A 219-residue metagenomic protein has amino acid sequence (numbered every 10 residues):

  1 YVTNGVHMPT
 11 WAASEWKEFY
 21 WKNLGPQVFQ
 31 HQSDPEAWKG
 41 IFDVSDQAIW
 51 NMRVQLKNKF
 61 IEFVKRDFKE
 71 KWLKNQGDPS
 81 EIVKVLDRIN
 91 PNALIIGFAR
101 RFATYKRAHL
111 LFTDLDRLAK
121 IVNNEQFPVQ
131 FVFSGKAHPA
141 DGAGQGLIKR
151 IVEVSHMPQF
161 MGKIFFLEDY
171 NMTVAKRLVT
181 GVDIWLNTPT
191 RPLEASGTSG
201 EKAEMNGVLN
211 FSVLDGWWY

Functional and structural regions predicted by a protein language model:
Y1-Y219: Catalytic cores of carbohydrate-active enzymes across secretory and cytosolic contexts
